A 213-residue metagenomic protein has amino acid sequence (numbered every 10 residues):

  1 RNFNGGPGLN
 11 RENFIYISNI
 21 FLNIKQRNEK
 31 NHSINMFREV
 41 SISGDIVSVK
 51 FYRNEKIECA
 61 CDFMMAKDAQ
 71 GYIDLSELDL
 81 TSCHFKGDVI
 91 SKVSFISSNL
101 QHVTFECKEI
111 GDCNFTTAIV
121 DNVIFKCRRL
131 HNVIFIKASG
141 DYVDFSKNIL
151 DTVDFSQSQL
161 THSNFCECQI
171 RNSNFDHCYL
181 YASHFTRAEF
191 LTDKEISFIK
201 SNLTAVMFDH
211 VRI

Functional and structural regions predicted by a protein language model:
N2-F3, F14-I15, R27, N31-I213: Tandem repeat scaffolds
